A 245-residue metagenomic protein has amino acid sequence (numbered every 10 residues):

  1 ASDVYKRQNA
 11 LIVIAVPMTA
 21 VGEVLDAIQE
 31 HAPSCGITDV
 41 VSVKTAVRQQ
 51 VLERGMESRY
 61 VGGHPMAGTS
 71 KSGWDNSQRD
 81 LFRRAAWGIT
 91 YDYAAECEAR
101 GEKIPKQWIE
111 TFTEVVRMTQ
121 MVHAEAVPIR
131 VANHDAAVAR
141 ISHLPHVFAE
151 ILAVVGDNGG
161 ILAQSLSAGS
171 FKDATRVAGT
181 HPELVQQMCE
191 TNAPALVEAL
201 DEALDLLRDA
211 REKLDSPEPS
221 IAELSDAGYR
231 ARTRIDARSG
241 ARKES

Functional and structural regions predicted by a protein language model:
A1-Y5: Short, small-residue-biased leader/transition segments that mark boundaries at the very start of proteins
N9: An anion/phosphate-binding loop that grips the pyrophosphate of nucleotide cofactors and donors
I12-V13, T38: N-terminal Rossmann-like NAD(P) cofactor-binding module of classical short-chain dehydrogenase/reductase
V16-M18, V41-S42, P65, L152: Short glycine-/small-residue-rich Rossmann-like dinucleotide-binding loops
V24-D75: Rossmann-like NAD(P)(H) cofactor-binding subdomain of soluble oxidoreductases
R79-V177: Internal alpha-helical scaffold of NAD(P)-dependent oxidoreductase catalytic cores
I161-R232: Interdomain hinge/lid region at the active-site interface of Rossmann-like NAD(P)-dependent oxidoreductases
T233-S245: Long, positively charged, glycine-interspersed low-complexity recognition regions
